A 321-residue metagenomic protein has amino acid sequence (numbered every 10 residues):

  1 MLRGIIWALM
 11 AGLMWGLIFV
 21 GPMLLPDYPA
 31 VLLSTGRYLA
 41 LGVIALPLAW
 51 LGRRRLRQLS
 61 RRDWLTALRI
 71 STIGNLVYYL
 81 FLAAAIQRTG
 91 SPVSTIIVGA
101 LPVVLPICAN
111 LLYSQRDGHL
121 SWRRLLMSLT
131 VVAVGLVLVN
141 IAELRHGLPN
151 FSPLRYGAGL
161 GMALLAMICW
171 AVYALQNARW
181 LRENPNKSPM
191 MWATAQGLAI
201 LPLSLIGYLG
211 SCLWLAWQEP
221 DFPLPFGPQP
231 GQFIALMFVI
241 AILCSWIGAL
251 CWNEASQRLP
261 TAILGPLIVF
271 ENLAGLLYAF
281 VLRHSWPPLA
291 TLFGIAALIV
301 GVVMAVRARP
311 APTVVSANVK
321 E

Functional and structural regions predicted by a protein language model:
M1-G4, D27-T35, L59-W64, W122 (+3 more regions): Juxtamembrane helix-entry segments on the extracytoplasmic side of multipass membrane proteins
M1-T35, V43, T72, A84 (+4 more regions): Glycine-/small-residue-enriched transmembrane alpha-helix faces in small-molecule transporters and effluxers
G12, G36, N75, Y79 (+3 more regions): Helix-helix packing/entry segments at the starts of transmembrane helices
M14-I18, W50-V98, A133, V137-L138 (+1 more regions): Specific transmembrane alpha-helical segments of multi-pass solute transporters/efflux pumps, especially DMT/EamA
D27-V77, P102-A109, I168-Q176, A193-A216: Transmembrane alpha-helices of multi-pass small-molecule transport proteins
Y38, Q115-D117, G265-E321: C-terminal-most transmembrane helix of multi-pass membrane proteins
A45, L120-L144, L289-A308: Hydrophobic transmembrane alpha-helices of multi-pass small-molecule transport proteins
L48-G52, L101-T130, L273-L292: C-terminal transmembrane-helix exit sites in multi-pass transporters
